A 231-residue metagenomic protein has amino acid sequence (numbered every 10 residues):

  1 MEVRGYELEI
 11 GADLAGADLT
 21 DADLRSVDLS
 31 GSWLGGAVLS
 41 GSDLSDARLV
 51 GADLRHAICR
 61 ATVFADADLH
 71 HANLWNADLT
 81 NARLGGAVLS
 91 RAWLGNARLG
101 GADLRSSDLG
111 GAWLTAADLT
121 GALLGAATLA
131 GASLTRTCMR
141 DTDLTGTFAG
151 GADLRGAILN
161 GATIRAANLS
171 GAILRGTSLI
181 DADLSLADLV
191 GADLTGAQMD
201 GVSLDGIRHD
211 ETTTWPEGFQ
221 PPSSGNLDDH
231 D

Functional and structural regions predicted by a protein language model:
M1-D231: Tandem repeat scaffolds
